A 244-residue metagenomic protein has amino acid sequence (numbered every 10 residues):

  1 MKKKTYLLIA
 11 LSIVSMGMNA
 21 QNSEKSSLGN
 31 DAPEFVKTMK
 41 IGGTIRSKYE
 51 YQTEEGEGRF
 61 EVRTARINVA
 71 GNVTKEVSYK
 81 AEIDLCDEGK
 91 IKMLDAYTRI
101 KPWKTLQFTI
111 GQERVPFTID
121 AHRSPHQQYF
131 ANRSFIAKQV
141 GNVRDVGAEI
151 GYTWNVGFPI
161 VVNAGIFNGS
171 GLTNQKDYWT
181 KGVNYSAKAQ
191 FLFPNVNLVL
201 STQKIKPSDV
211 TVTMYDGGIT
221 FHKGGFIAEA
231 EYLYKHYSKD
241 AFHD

Functional and structural regions predicted by a protein language model:
M1-I13, G17-R46: N-terminal periplasmic/intermembrane-space "pro-region" immediately following the signal or transit peptide
T5, T74, T213: Ser/Thr-centric signal marking residues that sit in or immediately flank functional binding/regulatory motifs
A10-S12, G17, G151, G165 (+2 more regions): Small side chains
L28-G171, K181-V183, A189-N197: Outer membrane beta-barrel
S170-Q175, T202-K206: Surface-exposed cleft-lining segments at the edges of enzyme active sites
T180, Q190-D244: Detector for outer-membrane/organellar transmembrane beta-barrel domains, recognizing the amphipathic beta-strand
